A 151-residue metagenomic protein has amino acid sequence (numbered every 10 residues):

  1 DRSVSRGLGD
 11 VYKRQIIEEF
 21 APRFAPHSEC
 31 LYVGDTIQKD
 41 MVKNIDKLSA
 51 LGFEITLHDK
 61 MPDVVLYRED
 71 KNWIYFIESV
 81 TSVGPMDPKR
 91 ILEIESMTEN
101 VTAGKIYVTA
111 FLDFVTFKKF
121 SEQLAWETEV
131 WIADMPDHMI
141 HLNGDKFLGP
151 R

Functional and structural regions predicted by a protein language model:
D1-Y12: Short, small-residue-biased leader/transition segments that mark boundaries at the very start of proteins
R14-A25, E29, H58: Conserved adenosyl
I16, N44, D63-L66, D70-D87 (+1 more regions): Conserved catalytic cores of phosphodiester-cleaving nucleases, focusing on short active-site segments
A25-E54: A short acidic/basic microdomain associated with nuclease active sites
M41-D46, D87-I91, T116-S121: A short acidic (Asp/Glu
F53-P62: A general structural motif
G84-G104, E122-L124: Basic, amphipathic alpha-helical patches used to engage nucleic acids or provide basic targeting signals, exemplified
N100-A103, F111-R151: Domain-level recognition of nuclease-like catalytic cores that cleave nucleotide substrates
